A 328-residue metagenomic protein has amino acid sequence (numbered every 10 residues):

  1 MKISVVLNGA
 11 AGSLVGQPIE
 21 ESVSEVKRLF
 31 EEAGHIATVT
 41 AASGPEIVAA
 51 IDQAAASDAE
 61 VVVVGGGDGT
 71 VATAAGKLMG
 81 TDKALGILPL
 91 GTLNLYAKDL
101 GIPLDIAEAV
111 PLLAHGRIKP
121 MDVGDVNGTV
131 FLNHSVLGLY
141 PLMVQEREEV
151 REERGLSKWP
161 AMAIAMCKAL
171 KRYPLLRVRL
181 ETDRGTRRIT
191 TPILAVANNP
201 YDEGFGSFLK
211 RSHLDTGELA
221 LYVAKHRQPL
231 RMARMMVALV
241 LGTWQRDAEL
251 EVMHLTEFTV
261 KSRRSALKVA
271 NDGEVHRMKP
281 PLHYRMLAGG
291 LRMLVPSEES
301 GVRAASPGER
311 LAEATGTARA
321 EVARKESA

Functional and structural regions predicted by a protein language model:
M1-V62, A72, G76, S300 (+2 more regions): ATP/NTP phosphate-donor binding region
A10, S24-K27, A33, T40-A42 (+2 more regions): Catalytic core of DAGKc-family lipid kinases
D68: Extended, alpha-helix-rich binding/interface surfaces that flank or overlap catalytic cores and mediate recognition
V136, A195-K210, V275: Glycine-rich phosphate/pyrophosphate-binding beta-alpha loops
R151-P160, D202-R231: Gly/Ser/Thr-rich active-site loops/lids in small-molecule metabolic enzymes that frequently grip phosphoryl groups
P174-L176, T190-P192, D215-A220, H254-T256: A generic structural signal for short beta-strands and their flanking turns/coil linkers
T182-R184, H213, V223-A328: ATP/nucleoside-binding phosphotransfer catalytic cores, i.e., glycine-rich phosphate-binding loops
